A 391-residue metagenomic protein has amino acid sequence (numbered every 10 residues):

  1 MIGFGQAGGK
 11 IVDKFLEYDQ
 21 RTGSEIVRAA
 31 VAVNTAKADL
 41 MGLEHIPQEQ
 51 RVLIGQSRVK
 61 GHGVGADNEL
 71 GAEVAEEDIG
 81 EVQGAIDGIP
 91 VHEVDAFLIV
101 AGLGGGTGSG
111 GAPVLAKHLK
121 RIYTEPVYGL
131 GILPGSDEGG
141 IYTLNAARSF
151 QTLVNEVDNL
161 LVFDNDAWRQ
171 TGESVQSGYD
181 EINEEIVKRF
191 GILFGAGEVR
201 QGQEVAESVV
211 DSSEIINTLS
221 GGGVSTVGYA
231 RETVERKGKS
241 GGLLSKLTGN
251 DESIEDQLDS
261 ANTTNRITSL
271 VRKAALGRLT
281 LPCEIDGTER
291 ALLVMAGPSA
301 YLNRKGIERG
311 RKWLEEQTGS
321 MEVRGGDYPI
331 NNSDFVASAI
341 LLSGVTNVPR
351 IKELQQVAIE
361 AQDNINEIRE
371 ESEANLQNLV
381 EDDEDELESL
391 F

Functional and structural regions predicted by a protein language model:
M1-F391: Tubulin/FtsZ superfamily GTPase core signature
